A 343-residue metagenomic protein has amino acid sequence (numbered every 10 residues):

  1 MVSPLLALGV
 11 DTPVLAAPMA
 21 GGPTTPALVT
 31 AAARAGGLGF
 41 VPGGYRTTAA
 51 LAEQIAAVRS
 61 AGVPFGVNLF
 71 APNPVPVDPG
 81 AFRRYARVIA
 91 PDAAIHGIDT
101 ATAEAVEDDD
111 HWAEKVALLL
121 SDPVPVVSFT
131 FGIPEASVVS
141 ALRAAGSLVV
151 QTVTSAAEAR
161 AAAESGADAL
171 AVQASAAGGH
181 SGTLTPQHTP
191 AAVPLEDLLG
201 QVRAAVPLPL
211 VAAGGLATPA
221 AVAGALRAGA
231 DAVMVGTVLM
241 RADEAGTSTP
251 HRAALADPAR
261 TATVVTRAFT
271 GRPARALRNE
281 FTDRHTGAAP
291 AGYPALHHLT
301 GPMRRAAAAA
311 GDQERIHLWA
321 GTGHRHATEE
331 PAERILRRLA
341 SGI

Functional and structural regions predicted by a protein language model:
M1-A205: Active-site entrance/lid segments in N-terminal catalytic domains of soluble metabolic enzymes
H180-V211, L216-I343: Conserved active-site-proximal phosphate/metal-binding subdomains
